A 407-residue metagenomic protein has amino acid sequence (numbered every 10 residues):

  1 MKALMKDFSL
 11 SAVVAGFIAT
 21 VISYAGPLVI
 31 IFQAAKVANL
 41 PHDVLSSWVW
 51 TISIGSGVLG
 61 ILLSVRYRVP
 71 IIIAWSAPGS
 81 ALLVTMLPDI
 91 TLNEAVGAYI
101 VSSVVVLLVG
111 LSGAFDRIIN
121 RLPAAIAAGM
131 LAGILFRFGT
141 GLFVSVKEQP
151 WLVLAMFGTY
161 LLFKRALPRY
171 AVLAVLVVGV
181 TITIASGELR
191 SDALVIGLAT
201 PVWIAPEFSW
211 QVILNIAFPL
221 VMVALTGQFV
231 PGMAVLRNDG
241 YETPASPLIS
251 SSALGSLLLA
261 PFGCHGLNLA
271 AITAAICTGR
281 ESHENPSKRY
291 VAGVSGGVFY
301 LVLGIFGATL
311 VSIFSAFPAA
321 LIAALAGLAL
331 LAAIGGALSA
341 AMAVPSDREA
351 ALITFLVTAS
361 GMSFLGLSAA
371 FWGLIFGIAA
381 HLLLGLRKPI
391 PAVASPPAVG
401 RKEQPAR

Functional and structural regions predicted by a protein language model:
M1-S46, L173-A245, V393-R407: Helix-loop-helix hairpins and the membrane-proximal interhelical loops of multi-pass alpha-helical transport proteins
K2-K6, A12-I31, W50-L131, T243-L331: Helix-loop-helix junctions within the multi-pass membrane cores of secondary transporters/permeases
L10-V13, A155, L214-N215, S250-L254 (+1 more regions): Alpha-helical membrane-protein architecture signal
V21, A25, A38, L62 (+15 more regions): Structural signal for hydrophobic packing residues in well-ordered secondary-structure cores of soluble enzyme domains
A25-G26, W151, G227, L269 (+1 more regions): Residue-level signal for transmembrane alpha-helical positions in Major Facilitator Superfamily
L82-L83, T159, V235, C277 (+1 more regions): Buried hydrophobic packing segments
P88-L194, S295-A394: Membrane-embedded alpha-helical modules
G141, A253-P261, K402-R407: Cytosolic juxtamembrane regulatory segments of multi-pass membrane proteins
